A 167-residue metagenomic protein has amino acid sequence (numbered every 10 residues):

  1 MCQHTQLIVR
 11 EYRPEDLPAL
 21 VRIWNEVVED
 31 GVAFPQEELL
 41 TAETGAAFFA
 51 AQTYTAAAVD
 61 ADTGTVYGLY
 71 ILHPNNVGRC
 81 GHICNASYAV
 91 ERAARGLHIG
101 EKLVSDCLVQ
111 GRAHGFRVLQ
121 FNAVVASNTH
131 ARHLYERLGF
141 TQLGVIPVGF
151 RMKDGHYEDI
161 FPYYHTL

Functional and structural regions predicted by a protein language model:
M1-T5, Y88, I146, M152-L167: Terminal substrate-recognition subdomain of acyl/acetyltransferases
L7-L20: A short beta-loop-alpha structural element at the N-terminal edge of CoA-dependent acyl/N-acetyltransferase catalytic
L20, W24, G45: Hydrophobic pocket/interface hotspot
A33-A93, V104-S105, Q110, T166-L167: Acetyl-CoA-dependent GNAT
R95, F121-A131, G149-K153: Conserved beta-strand-loop-alpha-helix junction that forms the acyl-donor binding cleft
G96-G111, R132-R137: Conserved acetyl-CoA-binding loop-helix of GNAT-fold acetyltransferases
G111-V124: Conserved GNAT acetyl-CoA-binding A-motif
Y135, F140, Y163: Conserved active-site tyrosine of GNAT-family acetyltransferases
